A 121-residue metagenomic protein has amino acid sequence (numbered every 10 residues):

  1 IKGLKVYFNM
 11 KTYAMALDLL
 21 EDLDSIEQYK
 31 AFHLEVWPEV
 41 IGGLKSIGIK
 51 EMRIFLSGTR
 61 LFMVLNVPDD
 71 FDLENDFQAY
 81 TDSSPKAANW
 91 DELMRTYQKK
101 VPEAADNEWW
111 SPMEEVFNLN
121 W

Functional and structural regions predicted by a protein language model:
I1-N9: N-terminal amphipathic/basic-hydrophobic helices that include classical n-h-c signal peptides and signal-anchor
T12-D18: Active-site-flanking beta-strand signature of metal-NTP-handling nucleotidyl enzymes and homologous cyclase-like
L19-E21, D69: Beta-strand elements of well-folded, non-transmembrane domains
D24, M63, D72-E74: Intrinsically disordered, low-complexity acidic/polar segments
S25-I49: Short amphipathic alpha-helical segments
I41-F62, N66-D70: Short, glycine- and small/hydrophobic-rich beta-strand elements in well-ordered beta-sheets
I47, P68-E108: An amphipathic, aromatic/His-enriched active-site/gating alpha helix that lines ligand/cofactor pockets
V101-W121: Short, low-order "capping/linker" segments at domain edges
